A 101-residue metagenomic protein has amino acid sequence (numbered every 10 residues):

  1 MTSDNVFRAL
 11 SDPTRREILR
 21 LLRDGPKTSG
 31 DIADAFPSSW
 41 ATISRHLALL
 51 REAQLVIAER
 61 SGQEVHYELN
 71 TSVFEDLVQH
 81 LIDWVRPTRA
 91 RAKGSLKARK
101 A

Functional and structural regions predicted by a protein language model:
M1-S3, T71-A101: Amphipathic alpha-helical dimerization/coiled-coil segments that flank or bridge DNA-binding/regulatory modules
T2-A41, S61-F74, R99: N-terminal helix-turn-helix DNA-binding core of bacterial DNA-binding proteins
R20, L47-A48: Core alpha-helical elements of the protein kinase catalytic domain, predominantly the helix directly N-terminal
P26-K27, R51, I82: Residue-level detector of secondary-structure transition/capping positions
T42, L49: Residues in the helix-turn-helix
Q54: Glycine-centered, phosphate/nucleic-acid-interacting loop/turn motifs that mediate DNA/RNA or nucleotide
A58: Short beta-strand "wing" residues that participate in macromolecule-binding interfaces
